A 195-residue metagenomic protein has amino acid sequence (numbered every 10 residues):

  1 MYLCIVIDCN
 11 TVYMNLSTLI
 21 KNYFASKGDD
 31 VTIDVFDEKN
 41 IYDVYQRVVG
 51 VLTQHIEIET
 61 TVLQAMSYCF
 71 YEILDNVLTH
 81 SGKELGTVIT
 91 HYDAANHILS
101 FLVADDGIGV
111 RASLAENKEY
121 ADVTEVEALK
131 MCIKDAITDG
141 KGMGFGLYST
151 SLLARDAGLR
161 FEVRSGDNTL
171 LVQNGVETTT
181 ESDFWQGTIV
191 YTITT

Functional and structural regions predicted by a protein language model:
M1-Y71, T79-T87, A94: Bergerat-fold GHKL ATPase/HATPase_c domain
L16-G28, L78-T195: Conserved beta-strand-loop-beta-strand hairpin that lines the nucleotide-binding pocket of ATP/GTP-utilizing enzymes
L74: Internal active-site segments that recognize and position negatively charged phosphoryl groups and nucleotide moieties
